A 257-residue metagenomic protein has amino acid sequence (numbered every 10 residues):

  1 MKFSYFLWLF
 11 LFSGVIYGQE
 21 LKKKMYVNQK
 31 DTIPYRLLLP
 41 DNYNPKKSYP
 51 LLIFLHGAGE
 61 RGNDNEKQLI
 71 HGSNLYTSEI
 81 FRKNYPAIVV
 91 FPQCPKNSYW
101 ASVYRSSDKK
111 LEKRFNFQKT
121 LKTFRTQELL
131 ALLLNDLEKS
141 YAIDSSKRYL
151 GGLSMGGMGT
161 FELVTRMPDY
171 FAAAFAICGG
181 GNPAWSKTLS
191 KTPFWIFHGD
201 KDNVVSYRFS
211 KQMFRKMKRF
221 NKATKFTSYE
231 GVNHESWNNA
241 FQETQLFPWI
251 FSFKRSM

Functional and structural regions predicted by a protein language model:
M1-L21: Bacterial Sec-dependent N-terminal signal peptides
I16-L51, G59, N84-A87, T126-L132 (+7 more regions): A domain-start/cap signature at the N-terminus of enzymes
N42-K47, A101-L153: Gly/Ser-rich "nucleophile elbow"/oxyanion-hole loop immediately N-terminal to the catalytic nucleophile in hydrolases
E60-Q127: Active-site machinery of serine-nucleophile hydrolases
I70-I80, C178-S186, R208, Q212: Alpha-helical scaffolding within the catalytic cores of extracellular/periplasmic polymer-degrading hydrolases
Y85-A87, L189-F194: Short, proline-enriched alpha-helix->beta-strand connector loops that line the catalytic pocket of alpha/beta-hydrolase
N135-S190: Primarily recognizes the serine-hydrolase "nucleophile elbow" in alpha/beta-hydrolase and SGNH/GDSL folds
I177, S186, P193-M257: C-terminal catalytic histidine-bearing segment of alpha/beta-hydrolase fold enzymes
